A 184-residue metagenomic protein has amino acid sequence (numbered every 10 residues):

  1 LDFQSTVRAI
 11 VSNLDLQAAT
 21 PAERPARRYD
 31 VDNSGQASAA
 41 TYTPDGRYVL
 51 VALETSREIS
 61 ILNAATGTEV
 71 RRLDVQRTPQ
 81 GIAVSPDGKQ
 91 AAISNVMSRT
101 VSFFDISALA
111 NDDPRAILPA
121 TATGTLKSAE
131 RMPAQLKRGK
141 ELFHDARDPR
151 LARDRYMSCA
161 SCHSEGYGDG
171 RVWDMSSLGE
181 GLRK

Functional and structural regions predicted by a protein language model:
L1-K184: Periplasmic c-type cytochrome electron-transfer domains
